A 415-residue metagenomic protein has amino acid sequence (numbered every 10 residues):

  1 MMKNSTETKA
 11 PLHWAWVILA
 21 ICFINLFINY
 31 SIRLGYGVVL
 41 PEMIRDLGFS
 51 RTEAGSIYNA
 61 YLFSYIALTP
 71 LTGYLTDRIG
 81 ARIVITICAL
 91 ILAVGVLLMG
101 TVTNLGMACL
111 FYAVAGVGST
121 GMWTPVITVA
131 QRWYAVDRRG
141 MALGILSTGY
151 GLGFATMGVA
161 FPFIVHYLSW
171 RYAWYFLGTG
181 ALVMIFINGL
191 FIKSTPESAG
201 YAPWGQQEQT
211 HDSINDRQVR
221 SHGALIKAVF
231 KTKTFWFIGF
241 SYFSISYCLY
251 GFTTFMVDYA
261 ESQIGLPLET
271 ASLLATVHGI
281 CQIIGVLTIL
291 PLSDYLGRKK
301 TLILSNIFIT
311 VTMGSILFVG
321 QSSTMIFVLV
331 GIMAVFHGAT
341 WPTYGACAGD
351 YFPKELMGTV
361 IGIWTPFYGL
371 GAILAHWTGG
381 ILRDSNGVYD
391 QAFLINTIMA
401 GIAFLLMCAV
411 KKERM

Functional and structural regions predicted by a protein language model:
L34, L62-P70, F154-A155, G279-L287 (+1 more regions): Residue-level signature of mid-helix packing/kink "hotspots" within the transmembrane helices of 12-pass Major
Y36-L40, K227-I289, A375: Extracytoplasmic gate region of multi-pass secondary transporters
G48, G80, T101-G106, A135 (+3 more regions): Helix-breaking motifs and short loop linkers at transmembrane-helix boundaries and internal kinks in secondary membrane
A67-L105, K299: Conserved MFS/SLC helix-loop-helix module at the cytosolic interface between two early adjacent transmembrane helices
G95, G106-V114, T324-I332: Paired small-residue
F111-G149: Cytoplasmic helix-loop-helix junction between adjacent transmembrane helices in 12-TM secondary transporters
L146-E197: Helix-loop-helix hairpin linking two adjacent transmembrane segments in secondary transporters
H278-G279, P291-C347: C-terminal transmembrane helical hairpin of 12-TM major facilitator-type secondary transporters
